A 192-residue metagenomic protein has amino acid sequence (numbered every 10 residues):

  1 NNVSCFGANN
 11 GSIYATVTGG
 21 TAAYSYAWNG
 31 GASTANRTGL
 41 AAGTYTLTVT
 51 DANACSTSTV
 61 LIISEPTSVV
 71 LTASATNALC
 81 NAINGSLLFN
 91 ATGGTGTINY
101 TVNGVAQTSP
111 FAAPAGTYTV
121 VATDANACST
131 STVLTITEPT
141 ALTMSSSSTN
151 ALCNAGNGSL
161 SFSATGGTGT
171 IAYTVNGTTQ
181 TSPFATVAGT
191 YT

Functional and structural regions predicted by a protein language model:
N1-T192: Proline- and Ser/Thr-rich low-complexity, intrinsically disordered segments
